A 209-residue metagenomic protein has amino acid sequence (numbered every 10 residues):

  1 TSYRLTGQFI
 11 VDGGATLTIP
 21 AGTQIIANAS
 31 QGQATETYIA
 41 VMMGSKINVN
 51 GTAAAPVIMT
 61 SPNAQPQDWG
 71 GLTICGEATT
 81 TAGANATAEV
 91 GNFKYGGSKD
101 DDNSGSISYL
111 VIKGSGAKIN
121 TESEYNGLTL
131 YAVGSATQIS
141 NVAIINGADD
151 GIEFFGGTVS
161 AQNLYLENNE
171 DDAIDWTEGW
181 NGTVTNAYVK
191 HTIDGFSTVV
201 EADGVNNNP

Functional and structural regions predicted by a protein language model:
T1-P209: Beta-strand/loop edge motif enriched in small/polar residues
